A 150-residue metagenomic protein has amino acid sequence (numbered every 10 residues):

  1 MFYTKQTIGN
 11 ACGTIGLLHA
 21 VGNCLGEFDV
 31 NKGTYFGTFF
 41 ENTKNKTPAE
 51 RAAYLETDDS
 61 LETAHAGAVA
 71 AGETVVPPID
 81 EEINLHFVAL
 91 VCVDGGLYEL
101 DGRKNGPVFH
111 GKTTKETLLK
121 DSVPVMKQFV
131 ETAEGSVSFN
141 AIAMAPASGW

Functional and structural regions predicted by a protein language model:
M1-W150: Cysteine-dependent deubiquitinase/ubiquitin-like isopeptidase catalytic cores across multiple families
